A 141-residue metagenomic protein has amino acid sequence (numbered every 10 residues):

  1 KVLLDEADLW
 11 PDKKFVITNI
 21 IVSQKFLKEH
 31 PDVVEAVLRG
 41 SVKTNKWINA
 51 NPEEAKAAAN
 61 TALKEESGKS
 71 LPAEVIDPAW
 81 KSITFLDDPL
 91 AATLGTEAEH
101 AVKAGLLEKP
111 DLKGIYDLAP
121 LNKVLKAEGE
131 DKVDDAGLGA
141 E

Functional and structural regions predicted by a protein language model:
K1-D8, S67-S70: Ligand-binding "clamshell"
K1-V2, T18, Q24, P72 (+1 more regions): Extracytoplasmic/periplasmic mature domains of Sec-exported, cell-envelope-associated bacterial proteins
L3, T18-N19, V124-A127: Short low-complexity, flexible loop/linker segments enriched in glycine and/or proline with clustered acidic
E6-V16: A structural motif
A7, V22, A62-E65: Short acidic/polar alpha-helix capping motifs at helix-coil junctions
F15-D32: A bilobed periplasmic-binding-protein/Venus flytrap-type ligand-binding module shared by bacterial periplasmic
K28-E108: Secondary-structure end/capping motifs
E99-E141: Conserved C-terminal helix/tail region of periplasmic/extracytoplasmic solute-binding proteins
